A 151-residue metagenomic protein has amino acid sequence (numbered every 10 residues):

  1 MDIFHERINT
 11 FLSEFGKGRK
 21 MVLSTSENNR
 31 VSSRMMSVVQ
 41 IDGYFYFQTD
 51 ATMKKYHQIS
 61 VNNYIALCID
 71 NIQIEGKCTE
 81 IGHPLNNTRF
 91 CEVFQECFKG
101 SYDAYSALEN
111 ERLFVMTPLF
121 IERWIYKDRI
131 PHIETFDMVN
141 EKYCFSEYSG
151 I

Functional and structural regions predicted by a protein language model:
M1-H5, R30-Q40, I133-D137: Charged, low-complexity, helix/coiled-coil-prone segments
M1-V22: Active-site-proximal "nucleotidyltransferase
D2, Q73-I151: Charged, gly/pro-rich active-site loop segments
S13, S37, H57, A104-S106 (+1 more regions): Short secondary-structure boundary/capping segments
G18-A51, Y56-S60, I65-I69: Short beta-strand segments
